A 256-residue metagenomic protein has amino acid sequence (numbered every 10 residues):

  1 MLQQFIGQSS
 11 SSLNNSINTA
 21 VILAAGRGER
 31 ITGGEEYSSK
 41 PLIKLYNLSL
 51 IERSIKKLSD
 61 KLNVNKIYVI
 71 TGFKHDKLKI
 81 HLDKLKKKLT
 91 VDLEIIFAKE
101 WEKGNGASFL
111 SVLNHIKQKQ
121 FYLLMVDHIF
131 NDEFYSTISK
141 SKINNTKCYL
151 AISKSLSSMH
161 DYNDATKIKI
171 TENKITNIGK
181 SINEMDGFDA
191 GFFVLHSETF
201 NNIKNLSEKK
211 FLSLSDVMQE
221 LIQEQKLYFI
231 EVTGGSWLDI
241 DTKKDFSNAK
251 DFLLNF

Functional and structural regions predicted by a protein language model:
M1-E36: N-terminal nucleotide-binding beta1-loop-alpha1 segment
Y37-R53: Short catalytic helix/loop segments, enriched in acidic residues and glycine and frequently bearing histidine
L48-V64, I80: A short, N-terminal amphipathic alpha-helix
K77-F121: Short phosphate-binding loop-to-helix
K119-I129: Short beta-strand-to-loop acidic/aromatic patch adjacent to the donor-nucleotide binding site
N131-E208: Conserved core of the sugar-phosphate nucleotidyltransferase
L206-D216: Donor nucleotide-sugar recognition loop
Q219-V232: Catalytic donor-sugar/metal-binding loop of nucleotide-sugar-dependent glycosyltransferases
